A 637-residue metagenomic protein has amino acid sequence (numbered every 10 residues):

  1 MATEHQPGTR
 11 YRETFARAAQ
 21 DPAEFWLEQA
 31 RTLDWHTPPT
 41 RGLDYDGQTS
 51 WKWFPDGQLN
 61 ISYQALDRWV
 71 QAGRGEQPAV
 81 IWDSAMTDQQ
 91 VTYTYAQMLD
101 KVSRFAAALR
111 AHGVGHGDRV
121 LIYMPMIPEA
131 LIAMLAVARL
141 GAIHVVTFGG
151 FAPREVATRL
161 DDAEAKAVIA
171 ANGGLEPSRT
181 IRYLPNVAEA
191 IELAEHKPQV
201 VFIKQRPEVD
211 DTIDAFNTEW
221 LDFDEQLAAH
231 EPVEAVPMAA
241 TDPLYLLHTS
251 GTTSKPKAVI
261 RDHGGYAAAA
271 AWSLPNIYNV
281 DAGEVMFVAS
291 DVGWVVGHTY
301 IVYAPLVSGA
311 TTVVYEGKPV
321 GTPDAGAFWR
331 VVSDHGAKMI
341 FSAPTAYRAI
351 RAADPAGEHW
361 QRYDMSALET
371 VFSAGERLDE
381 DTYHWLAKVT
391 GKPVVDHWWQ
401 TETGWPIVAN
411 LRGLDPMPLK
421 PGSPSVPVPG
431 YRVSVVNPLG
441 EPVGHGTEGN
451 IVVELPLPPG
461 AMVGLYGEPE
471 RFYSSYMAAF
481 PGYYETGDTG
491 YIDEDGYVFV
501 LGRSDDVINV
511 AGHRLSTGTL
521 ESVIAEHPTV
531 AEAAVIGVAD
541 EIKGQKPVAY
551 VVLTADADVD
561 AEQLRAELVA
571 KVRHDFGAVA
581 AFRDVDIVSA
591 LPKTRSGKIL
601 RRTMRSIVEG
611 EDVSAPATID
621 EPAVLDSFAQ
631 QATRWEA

Functional and structural regions predicted by a protein language model:
S62-Y63, V80-L135, A152-A157, A215 (+2 more regions): Conserved AMP-binding/adenylate-forming core of the ANL superfamily
E76-P78, V201-K204, D214-H248, K255 (+3 more regions): Conserved pre-ATP/AMP-binding loop-to-beta segment of ANL
L135, R139-E225, G336, A343-P344: Structural core segment of the AMP-binding/adenylate-forming
F148-G173, V187, S333, I340 (+8 more regions): AMP-binding/adenylate-forming catalytic core of the ANL superfamily
Q199, I203, I542, H574-I599 (+1 more regions): AMP-binding/adenylate-forming catalytic domain of the ANL superfamily
A267-V285, V295-M339, A352-E358: Conserved AMP-binding/adenylation subdomain of ANL enzymes
A310, K338-S342, R351-P418, R432 (+1 more regions): Gly/Ser/Thr-rich phosphate-binding loop
V426-G430, E441-Y476, L515, D612-V613: Conserved ATP/PPi-binding loop(s) of AMP-dependent carboxylate-activating enzymes
